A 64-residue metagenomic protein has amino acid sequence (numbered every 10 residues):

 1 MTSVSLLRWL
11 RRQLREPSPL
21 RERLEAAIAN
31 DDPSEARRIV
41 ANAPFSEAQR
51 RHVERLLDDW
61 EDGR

Functional and structural regions predicted by a protein language model:
M1-T2, I39: Compositionally biased, charge-rich terminal segments
T2-D31: N-terminal acidic leader/helix
A29-G63: Short, charge-rich amphipathic interface segments used for partner binding and complex assembly
